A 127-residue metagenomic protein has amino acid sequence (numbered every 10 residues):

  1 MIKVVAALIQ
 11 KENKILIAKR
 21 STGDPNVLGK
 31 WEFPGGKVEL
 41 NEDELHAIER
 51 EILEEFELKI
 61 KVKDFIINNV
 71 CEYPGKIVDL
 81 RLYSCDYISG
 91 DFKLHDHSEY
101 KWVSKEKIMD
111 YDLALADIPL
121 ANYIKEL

Functional and structural regions predicted by a protein language model:
M1-L16, K37: Conserved N-terminal beta-strand and adjoining loop/helix that marks the start of the Nudix/MutT-like hydrolase domain
K3-V5, N13, V78-R81, S98: Change "...and in nucleic-acid phosphodiester-cleaving endonucleases..." to "...and in nucleic-acid processing enzymes
I9-Q10, I17, Y87, W102: Conserved hydrophobic "DFG−1" position in protein kinase catalytic cores
Q10, I48-I52, F65, Y83 (+2 more regions): Hydrophobic packing within well-folded, soluble alpha/beta domains
K14-E54: Conserved Nudix-box catalytic region and its N-terminal flanking loop in Nudix hydrolases and closely related
P25, I52, E57-K59, I66-V70 (+2 more regions): Intrinsically disordered, low-complexity, charged terminal extensions of DNA damage-control enzymes
K59-I60, N68-D91, E99-K101: Active-site-adjacent beta-strand/loop module that shapes the phosphate/pyrophosphate-binding cleft
S84, K93-I124: NUDIX/MutT-family hydrolases
